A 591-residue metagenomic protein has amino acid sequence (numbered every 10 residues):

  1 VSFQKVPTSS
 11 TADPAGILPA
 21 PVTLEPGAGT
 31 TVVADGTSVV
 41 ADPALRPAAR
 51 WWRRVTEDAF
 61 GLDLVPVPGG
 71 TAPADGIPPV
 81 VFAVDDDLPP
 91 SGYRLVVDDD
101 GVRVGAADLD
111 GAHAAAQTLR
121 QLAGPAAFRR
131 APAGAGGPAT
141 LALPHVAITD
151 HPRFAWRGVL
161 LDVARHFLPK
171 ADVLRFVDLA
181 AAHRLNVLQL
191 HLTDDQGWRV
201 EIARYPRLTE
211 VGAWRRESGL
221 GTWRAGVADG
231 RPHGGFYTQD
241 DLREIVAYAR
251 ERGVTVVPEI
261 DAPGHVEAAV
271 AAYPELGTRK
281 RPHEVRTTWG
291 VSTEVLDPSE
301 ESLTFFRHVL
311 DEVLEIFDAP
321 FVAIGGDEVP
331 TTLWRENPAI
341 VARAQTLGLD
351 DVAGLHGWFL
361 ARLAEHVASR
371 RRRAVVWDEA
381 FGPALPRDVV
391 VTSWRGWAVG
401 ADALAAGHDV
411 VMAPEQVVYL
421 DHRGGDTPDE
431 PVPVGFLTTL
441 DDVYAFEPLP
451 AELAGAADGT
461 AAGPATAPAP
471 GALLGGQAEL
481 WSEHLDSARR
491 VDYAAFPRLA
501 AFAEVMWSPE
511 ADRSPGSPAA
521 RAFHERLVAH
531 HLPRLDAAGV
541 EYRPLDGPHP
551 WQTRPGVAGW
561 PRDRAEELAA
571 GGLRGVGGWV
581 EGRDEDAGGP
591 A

Functional and structural regions predicted by a protein language model:
V1-A155, A374-W377, F381, L385 (+5 more regions): Acidic, contiguous N-terminal accessory segments
D42, G235, V295-L303, L349-G357 (+4 more regions): Hydrophobic alpha-helical scaffolding
P47, F167-P169, D195-E201, P263-A269 (+6 more regions): Flexible loop/turn segments at secondary-structure boundaries
W51, D172-R175, Y237-E244, E301-V309 (+7 more regions): Generic recognition of stable, solvent-exposed alpha-helical segments in well-folded globular domains
D63, R184-V187, T255, R373 (+2 more regions): Residue-level detector of anion-binding/catalytic polar loops
L88-E294, P298-L303, R307, D311-F321 (+3 more regions): Feature activates predominantly on carbohydrate-active enzymes
A269-E275, R279, H283-D388, W394-G407: Active-site neighborhood of glycoside hydrolase catalytic domains
A374-V389, R395-A591: Flexible, acidic glycine-rich loops studded with aromatic residues
